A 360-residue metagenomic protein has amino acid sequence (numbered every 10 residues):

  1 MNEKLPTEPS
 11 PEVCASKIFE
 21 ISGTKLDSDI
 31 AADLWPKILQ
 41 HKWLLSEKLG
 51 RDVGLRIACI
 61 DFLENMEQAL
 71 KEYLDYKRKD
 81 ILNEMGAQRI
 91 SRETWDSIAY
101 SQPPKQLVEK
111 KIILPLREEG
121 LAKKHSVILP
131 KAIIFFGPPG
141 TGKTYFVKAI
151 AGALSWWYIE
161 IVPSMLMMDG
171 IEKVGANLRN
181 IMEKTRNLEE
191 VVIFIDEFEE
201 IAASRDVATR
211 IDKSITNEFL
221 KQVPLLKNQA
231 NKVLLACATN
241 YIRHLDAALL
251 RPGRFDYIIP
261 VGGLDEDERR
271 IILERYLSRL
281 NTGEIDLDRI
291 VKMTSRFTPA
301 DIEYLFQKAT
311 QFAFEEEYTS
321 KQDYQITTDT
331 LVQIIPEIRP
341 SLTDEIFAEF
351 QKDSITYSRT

Functional and structural regions predicted by a protein language model:
M1-S22, L34-E47, I57-L70, A309: Amphipathic alpha-helical segments in structured regions that serve as interaction surfaces
E47, R51-S91: Interdomain "pre-motor" coupling segment immediately N-terminal to P-loop NTPase/helicase cores
V53-I57, I193, I285-R289, Y304 (+2 more regions): Alpha-helix N-cap and coil->helix boundary residues
E93-K292, F297, A309: Walker A/P-loop NTP-binding motif of AAA+ ATPase domains
Q106, E119-H125, K292-E303, E316-T360: C-terminal engagement/docking regions of AAA+ P-loop ATPases
K308-F312, E316: Amphipathic alpha-helical interface segments
